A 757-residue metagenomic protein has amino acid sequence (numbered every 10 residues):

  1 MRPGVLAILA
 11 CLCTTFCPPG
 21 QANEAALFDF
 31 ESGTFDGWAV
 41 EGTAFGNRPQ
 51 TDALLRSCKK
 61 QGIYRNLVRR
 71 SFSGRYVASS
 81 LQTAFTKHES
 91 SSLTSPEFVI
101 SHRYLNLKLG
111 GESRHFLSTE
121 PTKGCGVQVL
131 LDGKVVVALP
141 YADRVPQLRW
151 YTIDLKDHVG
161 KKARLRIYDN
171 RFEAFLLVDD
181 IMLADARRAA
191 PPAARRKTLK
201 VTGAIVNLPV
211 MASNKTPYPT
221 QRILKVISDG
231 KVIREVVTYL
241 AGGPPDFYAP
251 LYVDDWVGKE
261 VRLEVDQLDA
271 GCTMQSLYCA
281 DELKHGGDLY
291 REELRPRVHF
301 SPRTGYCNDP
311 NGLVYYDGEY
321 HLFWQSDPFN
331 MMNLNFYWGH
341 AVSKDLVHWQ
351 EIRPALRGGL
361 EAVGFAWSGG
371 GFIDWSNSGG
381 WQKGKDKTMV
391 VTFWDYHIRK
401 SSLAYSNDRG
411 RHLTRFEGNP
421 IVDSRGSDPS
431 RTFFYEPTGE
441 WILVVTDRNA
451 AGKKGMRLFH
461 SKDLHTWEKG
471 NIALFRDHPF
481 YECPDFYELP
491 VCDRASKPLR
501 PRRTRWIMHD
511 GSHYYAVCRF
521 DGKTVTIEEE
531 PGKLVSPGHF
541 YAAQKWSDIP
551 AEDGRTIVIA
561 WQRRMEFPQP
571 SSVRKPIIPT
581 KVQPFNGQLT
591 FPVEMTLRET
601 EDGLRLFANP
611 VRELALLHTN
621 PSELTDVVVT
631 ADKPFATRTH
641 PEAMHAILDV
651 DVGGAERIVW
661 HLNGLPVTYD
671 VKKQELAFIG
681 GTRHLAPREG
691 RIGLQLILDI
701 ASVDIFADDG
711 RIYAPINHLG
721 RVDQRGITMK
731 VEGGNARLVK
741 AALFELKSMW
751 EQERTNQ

Functional and structural regions predicted by a protein language model:
A22-L55, R187-A190, K581, P621: Extracellular carbohydrate-recognition regions
C58-K87: Short carbohydrate-recognition loop motifs
V77-N106, R114-H115, R149-Y151, P191-K200: Short beta-strands within extracellular/lumenal beta-sheet-rich domains
H88, F98-N106, G160-K162, K200-N207 (+2 more regions): Extended extracellular/luminal ectodomain segments enriched in beta-structured repeat modules
L107-K108, R166-I167, L208-P209, L263-E264 (+11 more regions): Hydrophobic core segments of beta-strands in well-ordered, beta-rich domains
Q128-A163, Y168-L177, P191-P192, P209-M211 (+1 more regions): Extracellular carbohydrate recognition and processing domains and analogous Trp-centered ligand-binding platforms
V137-P140, P191, V232-L251, M274-G312 (+9 more regions): Surface loop/turn signatures of beta-propeller and other carbohydrate-active proteins
R195, K200-N207, K215-G230, R262-Q267 (+4 more regions): Beta-rich accessory regions
